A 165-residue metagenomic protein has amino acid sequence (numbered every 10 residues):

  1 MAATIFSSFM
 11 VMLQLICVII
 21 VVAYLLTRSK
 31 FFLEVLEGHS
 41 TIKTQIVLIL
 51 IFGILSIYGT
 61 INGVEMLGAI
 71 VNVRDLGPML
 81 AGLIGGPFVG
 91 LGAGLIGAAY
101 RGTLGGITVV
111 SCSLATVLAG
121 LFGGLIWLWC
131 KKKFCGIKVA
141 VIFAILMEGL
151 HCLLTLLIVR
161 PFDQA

Functional and structural regions predicted by a protein language model:
M1-M79: Hydrophobic transmembrane alpha-helices
T27, I51-G63, V89-A165: Hydrophobic transmembrane alpha-helices
